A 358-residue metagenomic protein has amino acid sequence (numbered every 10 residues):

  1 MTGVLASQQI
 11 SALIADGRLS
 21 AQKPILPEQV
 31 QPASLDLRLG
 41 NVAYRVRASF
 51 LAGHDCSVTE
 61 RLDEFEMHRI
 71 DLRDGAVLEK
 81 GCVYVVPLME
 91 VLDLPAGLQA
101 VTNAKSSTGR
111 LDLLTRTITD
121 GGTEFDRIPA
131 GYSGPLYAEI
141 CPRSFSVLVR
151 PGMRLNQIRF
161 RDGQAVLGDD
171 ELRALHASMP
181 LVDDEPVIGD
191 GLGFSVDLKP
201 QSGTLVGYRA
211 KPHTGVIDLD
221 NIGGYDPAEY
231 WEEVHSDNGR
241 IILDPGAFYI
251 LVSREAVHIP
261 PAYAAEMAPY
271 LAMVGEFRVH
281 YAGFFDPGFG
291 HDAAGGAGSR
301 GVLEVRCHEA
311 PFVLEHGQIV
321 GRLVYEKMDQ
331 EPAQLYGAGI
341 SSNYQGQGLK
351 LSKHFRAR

Functional and structural regions predicted by a protein language model:
M1-R358: DUTPase catalytic domain/fold
